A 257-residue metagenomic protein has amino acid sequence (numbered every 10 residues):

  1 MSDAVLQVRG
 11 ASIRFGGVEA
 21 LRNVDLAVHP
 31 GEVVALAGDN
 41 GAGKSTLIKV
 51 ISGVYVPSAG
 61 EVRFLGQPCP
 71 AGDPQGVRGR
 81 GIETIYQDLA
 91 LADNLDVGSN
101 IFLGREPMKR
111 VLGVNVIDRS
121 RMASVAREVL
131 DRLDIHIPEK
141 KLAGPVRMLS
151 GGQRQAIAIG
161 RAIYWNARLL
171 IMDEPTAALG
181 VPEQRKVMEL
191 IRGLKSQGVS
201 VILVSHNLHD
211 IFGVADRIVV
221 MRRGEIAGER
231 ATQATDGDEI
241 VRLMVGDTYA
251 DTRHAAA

Functional and structural regions predicted by a protein language model:
S2-A257: Glycine-rich phosphate-binding loops of nucleotide-dependent enzymes
